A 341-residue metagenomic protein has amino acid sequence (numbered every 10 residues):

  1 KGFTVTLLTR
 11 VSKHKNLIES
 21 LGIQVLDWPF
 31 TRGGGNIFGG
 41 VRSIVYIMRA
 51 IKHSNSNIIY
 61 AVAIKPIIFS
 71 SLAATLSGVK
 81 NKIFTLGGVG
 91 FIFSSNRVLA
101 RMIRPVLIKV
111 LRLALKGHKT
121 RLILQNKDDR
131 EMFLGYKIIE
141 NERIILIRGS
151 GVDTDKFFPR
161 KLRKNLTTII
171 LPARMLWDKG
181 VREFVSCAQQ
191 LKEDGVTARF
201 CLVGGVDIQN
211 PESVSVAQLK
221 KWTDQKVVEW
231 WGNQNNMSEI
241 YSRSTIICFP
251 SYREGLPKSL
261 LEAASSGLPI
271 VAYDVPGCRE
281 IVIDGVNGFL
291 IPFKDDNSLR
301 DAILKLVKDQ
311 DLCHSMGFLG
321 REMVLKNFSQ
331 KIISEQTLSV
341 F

Functional and structural regions predicted by a protein language model:
L8-K13, P172, R199-V214: Glycosyltransferase donor-sugar binding loop
L26-P29, P105-P159, T168-L171: Donor nucleotide-sugar binding/catalytic pocket of nucleotide-sugar-dependent glycosyltransferases
A61-I67, L86: Short His-centered aromatic/hydrophobic patch
L176-Q190, N297: A conserved mid-protein helix/loop that constitutes part of the nucleotide-sugar donor-binding site
N233, Y252: Aromatic "clamp/platform" in nucleotide-sugar-dependent glycosyltransferases that forms part of the donor/acceptor
P269-A272, V282: Short hydrophobic beta-strand element within catalytic cores of glycosyltransferases and related nucleotide-activated
D284-G285, F289-D296, K305-Q310: Conserved acidic donor-binding segment of nucleotide-sugar-dependent glycosyltransferases
S298, K305, L312-N327, I333-S339: A short, well-ordered alpha-helix in the C-terminal region of glycosyltransferases
